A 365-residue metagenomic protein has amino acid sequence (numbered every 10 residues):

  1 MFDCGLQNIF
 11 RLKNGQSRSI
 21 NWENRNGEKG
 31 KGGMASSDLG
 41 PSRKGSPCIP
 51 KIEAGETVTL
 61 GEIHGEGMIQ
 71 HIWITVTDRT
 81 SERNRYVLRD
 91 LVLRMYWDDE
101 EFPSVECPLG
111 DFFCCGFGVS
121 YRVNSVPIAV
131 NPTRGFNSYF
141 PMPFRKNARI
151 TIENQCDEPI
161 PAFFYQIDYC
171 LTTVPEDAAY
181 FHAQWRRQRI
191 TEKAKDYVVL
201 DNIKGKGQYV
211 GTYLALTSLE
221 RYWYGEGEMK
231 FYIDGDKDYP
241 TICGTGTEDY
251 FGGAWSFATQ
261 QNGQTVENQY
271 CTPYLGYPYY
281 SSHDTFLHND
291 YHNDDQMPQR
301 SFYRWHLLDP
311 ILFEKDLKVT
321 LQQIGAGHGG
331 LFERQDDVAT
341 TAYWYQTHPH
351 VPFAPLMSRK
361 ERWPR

Functional and structural regions predicted by a protein language model:
M1-R365: Beta-strand-centric surfaces of beta-sandwich/beta-rich domains
